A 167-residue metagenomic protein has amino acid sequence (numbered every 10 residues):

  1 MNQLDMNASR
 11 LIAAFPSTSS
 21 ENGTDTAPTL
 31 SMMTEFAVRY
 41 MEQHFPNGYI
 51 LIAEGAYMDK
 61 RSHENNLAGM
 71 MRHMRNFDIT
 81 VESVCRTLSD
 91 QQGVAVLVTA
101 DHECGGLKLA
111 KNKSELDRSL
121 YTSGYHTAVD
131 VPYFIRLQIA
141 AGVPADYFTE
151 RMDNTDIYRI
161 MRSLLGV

Functional and structural regions predicted by a protein language model:
M1-V167: Feature captures the catalytic ectodomains and active-site-proximal regions of enzymes that hydrolyze or transfer
